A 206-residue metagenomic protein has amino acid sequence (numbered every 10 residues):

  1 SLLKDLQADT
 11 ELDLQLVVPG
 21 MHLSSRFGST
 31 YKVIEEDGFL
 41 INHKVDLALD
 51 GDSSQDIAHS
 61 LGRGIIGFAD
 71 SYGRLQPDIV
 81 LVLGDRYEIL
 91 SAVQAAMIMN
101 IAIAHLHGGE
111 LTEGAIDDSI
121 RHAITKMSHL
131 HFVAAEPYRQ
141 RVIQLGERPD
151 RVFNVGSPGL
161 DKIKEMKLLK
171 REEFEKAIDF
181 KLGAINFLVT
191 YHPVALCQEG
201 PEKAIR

Functional and structural regions predicted by a protein language model:
S1-Q7, A48-P149: Active-site and donor-binding regions of nucleotide-sugar-utilizing enzymes
L6-T10, R74-L75, D179-I185: Glycine-rich phosphate/diphosphate-binding loops that line cofactor/substrate pockets in enzymes
L12-S60, G67: Conserved nucleotide-sugar phosphate-binding/catalytic loop shared by glycosyltransferases and other
L16-V18, V82, H105, N154 (+1 more regions): Structural beta-sheet core signal
L23-R26, S128-P201: A nucleotide-sugar donor-handling region in carbohydrate enzymes
I41-D46, I103, R151-N154: Conserved beta-strand scaffold positions in the cores of enzyme catalytic domains, especially in NTP/NDP-utilizing
H59-S60, E199-K203: Alpha-helix N-cap and loop-to-helix initiation/capping positions
D117-S119, P201-R206: Charged helix-capping and loop-helix junction motifs
